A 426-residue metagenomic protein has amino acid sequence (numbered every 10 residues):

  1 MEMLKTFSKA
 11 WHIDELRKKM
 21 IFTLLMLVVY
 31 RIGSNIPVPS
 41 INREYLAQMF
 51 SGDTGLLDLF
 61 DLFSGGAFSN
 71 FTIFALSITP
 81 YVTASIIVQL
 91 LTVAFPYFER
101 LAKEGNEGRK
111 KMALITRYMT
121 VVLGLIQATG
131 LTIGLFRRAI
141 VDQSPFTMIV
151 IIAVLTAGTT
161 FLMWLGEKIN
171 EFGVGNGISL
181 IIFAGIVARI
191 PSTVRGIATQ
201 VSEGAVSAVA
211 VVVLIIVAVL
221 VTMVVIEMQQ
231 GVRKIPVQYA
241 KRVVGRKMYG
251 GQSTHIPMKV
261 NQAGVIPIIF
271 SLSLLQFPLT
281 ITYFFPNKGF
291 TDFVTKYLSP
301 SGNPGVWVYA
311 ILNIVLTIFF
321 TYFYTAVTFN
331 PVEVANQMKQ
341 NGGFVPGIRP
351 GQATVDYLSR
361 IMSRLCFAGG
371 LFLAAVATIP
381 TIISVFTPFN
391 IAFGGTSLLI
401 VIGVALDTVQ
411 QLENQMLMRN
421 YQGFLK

Functional and structural regions predicted by a protein language model:
M1-A102, E107-K426: N-terminal cationic and glycine-rich segments that engage phosphates or anionic surfaces
